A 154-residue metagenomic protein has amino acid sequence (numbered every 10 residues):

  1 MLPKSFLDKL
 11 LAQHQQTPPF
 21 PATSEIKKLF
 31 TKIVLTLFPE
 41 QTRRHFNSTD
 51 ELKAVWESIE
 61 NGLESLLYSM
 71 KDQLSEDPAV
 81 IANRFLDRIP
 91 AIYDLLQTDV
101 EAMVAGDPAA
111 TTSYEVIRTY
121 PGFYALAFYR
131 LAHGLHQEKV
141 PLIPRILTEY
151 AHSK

Functional and structural regions predicted by a protein language model:
M1-E149: Terminal amphipathic alpha-helical/low-complexity segments used for targeting or macromolecular assembly
A151-K154: Structural signal for interior beta-strand "rungs" in well-ordered beta-sheet cores of soluble enzyme domains
